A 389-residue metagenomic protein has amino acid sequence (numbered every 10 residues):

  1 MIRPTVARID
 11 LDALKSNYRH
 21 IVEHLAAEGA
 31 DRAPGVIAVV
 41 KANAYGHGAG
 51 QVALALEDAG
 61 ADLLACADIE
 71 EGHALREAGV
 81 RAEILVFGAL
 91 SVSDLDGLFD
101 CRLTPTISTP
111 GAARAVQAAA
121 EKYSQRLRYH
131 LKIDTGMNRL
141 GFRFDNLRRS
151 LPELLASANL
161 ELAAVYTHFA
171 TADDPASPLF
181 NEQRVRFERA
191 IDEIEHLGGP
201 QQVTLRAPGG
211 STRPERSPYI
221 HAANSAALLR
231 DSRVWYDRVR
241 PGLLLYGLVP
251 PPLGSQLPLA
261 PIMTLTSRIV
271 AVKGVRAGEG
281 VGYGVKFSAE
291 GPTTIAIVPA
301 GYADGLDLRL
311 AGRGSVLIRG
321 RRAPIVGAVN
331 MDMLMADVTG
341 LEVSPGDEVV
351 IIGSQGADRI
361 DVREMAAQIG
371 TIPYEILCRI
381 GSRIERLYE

Functional and structural regions predicted by a protein language model:
I2-I9, A13-S16, G29-G199, E215-Y219: Active-site-proximal beta-alpha core segment in soluble small-molecule metabolic enzymes
I2-R19, E23, E70-E71, L90-V92 (+6 more regions): Active-site anion/phosphate-binding pocket segments in diverse small-molecule metabolic enzymes
A30, T204-A207, T212: Ala/Thr-enriched low-complexity intrinsically disordered regions
